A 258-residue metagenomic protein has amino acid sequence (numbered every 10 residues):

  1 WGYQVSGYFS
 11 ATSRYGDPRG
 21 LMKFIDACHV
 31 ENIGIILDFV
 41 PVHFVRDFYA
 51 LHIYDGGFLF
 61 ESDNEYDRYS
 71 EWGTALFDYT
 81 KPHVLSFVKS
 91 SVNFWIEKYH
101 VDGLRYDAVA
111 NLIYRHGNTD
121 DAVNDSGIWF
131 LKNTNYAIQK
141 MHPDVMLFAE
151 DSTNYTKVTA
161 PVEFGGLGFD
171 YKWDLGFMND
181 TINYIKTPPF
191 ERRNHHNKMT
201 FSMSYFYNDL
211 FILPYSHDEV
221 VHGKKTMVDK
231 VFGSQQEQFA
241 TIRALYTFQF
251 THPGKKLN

Functional and structural regions predicted by a protein language model:
W1-V101, R105-V123: Substrate-binding/active-site clefts of carbohydrate-active enzymes
H100-D102, Y114-N258: Conserved alpha/beta catalytic core and glycan-binding cleft of carbohydrate-active enzymes
